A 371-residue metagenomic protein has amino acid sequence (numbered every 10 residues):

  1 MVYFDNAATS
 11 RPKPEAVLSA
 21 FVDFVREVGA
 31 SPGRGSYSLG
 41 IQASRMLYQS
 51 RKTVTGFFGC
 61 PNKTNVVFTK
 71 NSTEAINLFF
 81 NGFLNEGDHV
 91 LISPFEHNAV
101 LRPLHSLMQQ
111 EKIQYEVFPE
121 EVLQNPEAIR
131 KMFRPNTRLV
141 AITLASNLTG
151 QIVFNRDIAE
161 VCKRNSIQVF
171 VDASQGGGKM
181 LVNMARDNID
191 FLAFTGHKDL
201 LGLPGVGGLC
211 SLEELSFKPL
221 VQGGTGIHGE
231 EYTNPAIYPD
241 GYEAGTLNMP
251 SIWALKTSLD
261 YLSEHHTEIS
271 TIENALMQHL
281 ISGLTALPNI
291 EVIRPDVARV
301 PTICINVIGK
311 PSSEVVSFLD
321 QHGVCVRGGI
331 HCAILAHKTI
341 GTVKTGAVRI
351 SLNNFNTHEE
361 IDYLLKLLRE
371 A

Functional and structural regions predicted by a protein language model:
M1-A371: Pyridoxal 5′-phosphate
